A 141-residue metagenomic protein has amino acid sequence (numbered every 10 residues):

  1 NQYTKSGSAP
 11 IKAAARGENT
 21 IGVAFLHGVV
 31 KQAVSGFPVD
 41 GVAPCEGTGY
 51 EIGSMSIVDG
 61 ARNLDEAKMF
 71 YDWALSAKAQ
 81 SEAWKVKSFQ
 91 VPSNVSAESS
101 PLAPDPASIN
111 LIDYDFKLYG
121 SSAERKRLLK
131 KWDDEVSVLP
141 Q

Functional and structural regions predicted by a protein language model:
N1-P44: Ligand-binding pocket segment of bilobal, Venus flytrap-like solute-binding proteins
Q2-S6, I21, G49, V58-R62 (+2 more regions): Extracytoplasmic/periplasmic, Sec-exported soluble proteins
Q2-Y3, T20, P38, N63 (+3 more regions): A general structural signal for well-ordered secondary-structure junctions
K5, A9, A13, E18 (+7 more regions): Extracytoplasmic/secreted proteins, especially bacterial periplasmic and envelope-associated proteins
S6, I11-A13, V91-N94, D115 (+1 more regions): Intrinsic-disorder/low-complexity, polar/charged segments
A13, G17, Q32-S35, G60 (+3 more regions): Structured segments of extracytoplasmic/periplasmic soluble domains in secreted or envelope-associated proteins
G49, G53, V58-Y114: Mature extracytoplasmic/periplasmic domains
Y114-Q141: Conserved C-terminal helix/tail region of periplasmic/extracytoplasmic solute-binding proteins
